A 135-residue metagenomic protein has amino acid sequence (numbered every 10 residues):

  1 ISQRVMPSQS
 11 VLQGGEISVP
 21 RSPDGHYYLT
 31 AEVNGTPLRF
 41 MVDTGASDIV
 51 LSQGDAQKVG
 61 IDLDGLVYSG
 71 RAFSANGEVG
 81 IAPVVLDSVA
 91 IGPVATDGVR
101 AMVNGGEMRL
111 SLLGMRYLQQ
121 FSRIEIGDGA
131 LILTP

Functional and structural regions predicted by a protein language model:
I1-R39, T44-P135: Pepsin/retropepsin-fold aspartyl endopeptidases
